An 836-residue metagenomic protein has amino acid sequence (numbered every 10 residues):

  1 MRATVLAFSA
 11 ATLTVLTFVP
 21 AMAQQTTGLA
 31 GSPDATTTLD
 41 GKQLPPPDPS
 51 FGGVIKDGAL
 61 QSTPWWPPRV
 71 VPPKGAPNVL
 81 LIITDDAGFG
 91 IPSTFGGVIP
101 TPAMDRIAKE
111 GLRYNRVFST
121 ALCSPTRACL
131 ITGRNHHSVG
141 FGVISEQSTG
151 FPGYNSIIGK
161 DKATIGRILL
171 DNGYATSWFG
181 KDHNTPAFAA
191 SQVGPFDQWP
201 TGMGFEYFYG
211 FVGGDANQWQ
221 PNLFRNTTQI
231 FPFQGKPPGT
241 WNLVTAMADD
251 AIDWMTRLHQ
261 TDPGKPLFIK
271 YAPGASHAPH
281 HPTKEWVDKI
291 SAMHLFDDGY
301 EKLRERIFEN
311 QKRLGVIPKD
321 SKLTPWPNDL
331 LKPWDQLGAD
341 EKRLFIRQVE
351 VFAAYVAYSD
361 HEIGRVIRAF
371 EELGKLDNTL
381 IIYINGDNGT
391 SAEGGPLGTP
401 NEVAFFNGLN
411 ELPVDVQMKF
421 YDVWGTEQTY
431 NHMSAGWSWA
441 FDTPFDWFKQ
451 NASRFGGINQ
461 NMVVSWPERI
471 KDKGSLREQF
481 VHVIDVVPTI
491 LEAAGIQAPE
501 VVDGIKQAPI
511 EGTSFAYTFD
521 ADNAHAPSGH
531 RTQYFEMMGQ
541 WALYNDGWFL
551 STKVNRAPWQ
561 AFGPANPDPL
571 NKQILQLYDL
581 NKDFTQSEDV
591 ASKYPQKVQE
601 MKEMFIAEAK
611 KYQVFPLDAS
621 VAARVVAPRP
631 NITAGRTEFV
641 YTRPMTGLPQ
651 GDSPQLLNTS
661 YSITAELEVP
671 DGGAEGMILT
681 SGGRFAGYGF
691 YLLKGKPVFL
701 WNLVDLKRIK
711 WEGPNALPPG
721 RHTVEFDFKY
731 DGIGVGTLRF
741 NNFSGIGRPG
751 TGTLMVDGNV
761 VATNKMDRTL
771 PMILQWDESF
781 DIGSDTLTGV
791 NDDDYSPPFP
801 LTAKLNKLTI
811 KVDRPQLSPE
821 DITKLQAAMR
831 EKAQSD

Functional and structural regions predicted by a protein language model:
M1-T4: Positively charged n-region of N-terminal signal peptides that target proteins for export
A7-T17: Bacterial N-terminal signal peptides
V19-A23: Sec/Tat signal peptide C-region and signal peptidase I cleavage site
Q24-A30, S835: Cleaved targeting-peptide boundary
T36, N222, A542, Q576 (+3 more regions): Residue-level detector of beta-strand face positions
T37, K42-N571, L575, F584-E603 (+5 more regions): Formylglycine-dependent sulfatase
I269, M462-V464, L543, Q576-Y578 (+3 more regions): Short beta-strand motif preference
P616, S620-D836: Extracellular glycan-associated modules
